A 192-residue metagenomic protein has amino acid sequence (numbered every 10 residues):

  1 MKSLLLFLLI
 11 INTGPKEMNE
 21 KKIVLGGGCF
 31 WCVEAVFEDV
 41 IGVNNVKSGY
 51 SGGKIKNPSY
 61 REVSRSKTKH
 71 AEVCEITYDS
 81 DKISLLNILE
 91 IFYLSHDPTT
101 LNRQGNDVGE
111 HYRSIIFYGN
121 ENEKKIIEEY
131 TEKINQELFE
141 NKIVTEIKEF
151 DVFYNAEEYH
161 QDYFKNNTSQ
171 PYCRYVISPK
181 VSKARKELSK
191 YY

Functional and structural regions predicted by a protein language model:
K2-E20: Bacterial Sec-dependent signal peptides at the C-terminal "C-region" and cleavage site
G14-Y192: Flexible coil/turn and secondary-structure edge motifs
